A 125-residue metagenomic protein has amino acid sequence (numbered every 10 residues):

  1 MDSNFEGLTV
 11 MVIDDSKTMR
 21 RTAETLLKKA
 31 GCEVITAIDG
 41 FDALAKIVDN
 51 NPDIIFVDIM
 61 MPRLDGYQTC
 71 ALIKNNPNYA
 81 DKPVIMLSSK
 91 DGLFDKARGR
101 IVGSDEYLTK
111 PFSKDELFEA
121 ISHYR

Functional and structural regions predicted by a protein language model:
R21-K29: Charged docking surfaces used in two-component/phosphorelay signaling
G31-I38, K46: Short hydrophobic/Thr-rich beta-strand motif most characteristic of the beta2 strand and flanking loop of CheY-like
N50-F56: Active-site beta3 strand of CheY-like receiver
M61: Receiver (REC) domain active-site loop signature in two-component systems and cognate sites in sensor histidine kinases
F112-I121: C-terminal output helix
